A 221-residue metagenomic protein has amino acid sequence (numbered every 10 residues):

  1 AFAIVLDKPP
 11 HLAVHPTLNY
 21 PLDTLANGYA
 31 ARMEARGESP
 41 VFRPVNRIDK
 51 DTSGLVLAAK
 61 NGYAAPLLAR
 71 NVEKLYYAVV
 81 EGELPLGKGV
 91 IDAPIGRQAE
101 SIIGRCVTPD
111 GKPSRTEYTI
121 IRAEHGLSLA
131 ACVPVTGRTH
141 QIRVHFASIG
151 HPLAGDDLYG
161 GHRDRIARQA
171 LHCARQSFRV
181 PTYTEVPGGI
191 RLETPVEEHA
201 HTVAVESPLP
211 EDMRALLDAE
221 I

Functional and structural regions predicted by a protein language model:
A1-A99, A170, A200, E206-E220: RNA pseudouridine synthases
N46-R47, V107-D110, R165-R168: Short Gly/Pro-enriched turn/cap motifs at secondary-structure boundaries
V80, E117-I120, L153: Conserved hydrophobic positions within beta-strands
V90, A99-E100, P109-I121: Non-catalytic RNA-recognition surface used by pseudouridine synthases
A99-I102, P113, D156-H162: Short Pro/Gly-enriched beta-strand edge/turn motifs at strand-loop
H125-G126, A130-V133: Short histidine-centered loop motifs in beta-beta connectors
V135, R143-I221: Pseudouridine synthases involved in rRNA/tRNA modification
